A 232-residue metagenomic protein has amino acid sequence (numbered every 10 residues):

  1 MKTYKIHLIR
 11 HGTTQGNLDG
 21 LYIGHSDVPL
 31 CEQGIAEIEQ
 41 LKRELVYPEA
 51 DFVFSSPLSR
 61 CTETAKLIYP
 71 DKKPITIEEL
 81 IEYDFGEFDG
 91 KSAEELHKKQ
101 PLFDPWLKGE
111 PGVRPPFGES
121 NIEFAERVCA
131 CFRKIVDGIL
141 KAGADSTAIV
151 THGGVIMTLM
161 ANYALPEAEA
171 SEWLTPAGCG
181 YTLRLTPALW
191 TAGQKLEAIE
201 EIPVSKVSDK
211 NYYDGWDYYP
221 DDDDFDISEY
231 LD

Functional and structural regions predicted by a protein language model:
K2, P48-E79, R184-D232: Conserved histidine-centered catalytic loops in small-molecule metabolism enzymes
I6, G143-G153: Generic beta-sheet signal
I9-K72, F117: Active-site-proximal alpha-helix that buttresses catalytic centers in soluble enzyme cores
V46-E49, I135-D145: Glycine-rich phosphate-binding loop signature in dinucleotide/nucleotide-binding domains
S55-S56, E126, V150-T151: Short beta-strand scaffold positions
I68-C129, Y212-Y213: Phosphate-handling substructures
G153-M157, T186: GST superfamily/GST-like fold recognition
P166-Q194: Domain-level recognition of soluble alpha/beta enzyme cores, biased toward histidine phosphatases/phosphomutases
